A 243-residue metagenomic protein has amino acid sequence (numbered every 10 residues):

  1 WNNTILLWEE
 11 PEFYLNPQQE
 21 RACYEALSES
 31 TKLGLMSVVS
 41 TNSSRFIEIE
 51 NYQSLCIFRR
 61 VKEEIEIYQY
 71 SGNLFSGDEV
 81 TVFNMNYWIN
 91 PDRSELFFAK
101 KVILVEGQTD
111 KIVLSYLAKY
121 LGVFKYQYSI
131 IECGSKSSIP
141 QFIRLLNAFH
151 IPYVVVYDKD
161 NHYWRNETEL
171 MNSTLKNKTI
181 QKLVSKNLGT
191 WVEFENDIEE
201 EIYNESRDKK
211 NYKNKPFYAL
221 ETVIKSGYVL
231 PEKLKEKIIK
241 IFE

Functional and structural regions predicted by a protein language model:
W1-D92: Switch/communication elements of ASCE P-loop NTPase nucleotide-binding domains
N90-L104, Q108-E243: Acidic, Mg2+-coordinating catalytic modules of nucleic-acid enzymes
